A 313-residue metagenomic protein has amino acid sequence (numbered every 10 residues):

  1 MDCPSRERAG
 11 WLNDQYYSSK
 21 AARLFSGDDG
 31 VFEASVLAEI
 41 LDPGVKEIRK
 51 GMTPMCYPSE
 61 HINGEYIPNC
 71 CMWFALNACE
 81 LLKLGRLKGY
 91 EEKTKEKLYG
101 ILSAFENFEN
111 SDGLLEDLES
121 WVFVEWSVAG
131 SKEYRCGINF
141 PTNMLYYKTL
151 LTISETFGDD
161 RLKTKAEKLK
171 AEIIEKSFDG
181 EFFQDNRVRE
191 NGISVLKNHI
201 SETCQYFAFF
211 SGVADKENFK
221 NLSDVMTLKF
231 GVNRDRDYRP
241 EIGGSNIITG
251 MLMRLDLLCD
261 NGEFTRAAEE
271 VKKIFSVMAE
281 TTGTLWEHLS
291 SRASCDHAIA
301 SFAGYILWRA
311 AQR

Functional and structural regions predicted by a protein language model:
G10-R313: Active-site core of glycosidic bond-cleaving carbohydrate-active enzymes
